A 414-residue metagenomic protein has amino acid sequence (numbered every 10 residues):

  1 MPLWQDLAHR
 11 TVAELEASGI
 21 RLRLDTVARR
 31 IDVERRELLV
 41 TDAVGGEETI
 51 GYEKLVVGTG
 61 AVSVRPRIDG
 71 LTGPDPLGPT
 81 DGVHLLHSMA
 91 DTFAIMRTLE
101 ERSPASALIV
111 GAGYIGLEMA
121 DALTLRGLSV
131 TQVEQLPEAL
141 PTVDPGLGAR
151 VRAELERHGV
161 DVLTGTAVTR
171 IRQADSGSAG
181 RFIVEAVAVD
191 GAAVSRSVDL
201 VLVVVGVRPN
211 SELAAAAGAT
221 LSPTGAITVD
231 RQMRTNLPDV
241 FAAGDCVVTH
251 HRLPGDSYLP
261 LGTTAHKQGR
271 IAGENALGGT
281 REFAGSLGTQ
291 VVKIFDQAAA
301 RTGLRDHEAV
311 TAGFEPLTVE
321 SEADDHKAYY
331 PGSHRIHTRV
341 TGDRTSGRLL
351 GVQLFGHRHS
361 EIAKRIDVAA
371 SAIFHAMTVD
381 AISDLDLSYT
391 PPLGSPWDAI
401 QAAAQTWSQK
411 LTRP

Functional and structural regions predicted by a protein language model:
M1-I20, E34-R35, V57, D91 (+3 more regions): Glycine-rich flavin
M1-L3, L7-A8, S106-L108, Y114-R172 (+3 more regions): Rossmann-like dinucleotide-binding cores of NAD(P)H-dependent redox enzymes
G19-D42, I50, L125-R231: A Rossmann-like FAD-binding core segment of flavoenzymes
I50-G60, V110, R196-G206, G269 (+1 more regions): Short hydrophobic core segments
T59-R126, P223, V229-R231: Glycine-rich dinucleotide-binding loop and its adjacent helix/turn
G78-R102, S195-I271, V368-A372: FAD-site-proximal beta/loop scaffold in flavoenzymes
V229, A243-R305, P391-R413: A conserved FAD-binding loop/helix module that cradles the flavin
Q297-T302, A312-P414: Flexible, glycine-rich terminal cap/loop adjacent to redox cofactors in electron-transfer oxidoreductases
